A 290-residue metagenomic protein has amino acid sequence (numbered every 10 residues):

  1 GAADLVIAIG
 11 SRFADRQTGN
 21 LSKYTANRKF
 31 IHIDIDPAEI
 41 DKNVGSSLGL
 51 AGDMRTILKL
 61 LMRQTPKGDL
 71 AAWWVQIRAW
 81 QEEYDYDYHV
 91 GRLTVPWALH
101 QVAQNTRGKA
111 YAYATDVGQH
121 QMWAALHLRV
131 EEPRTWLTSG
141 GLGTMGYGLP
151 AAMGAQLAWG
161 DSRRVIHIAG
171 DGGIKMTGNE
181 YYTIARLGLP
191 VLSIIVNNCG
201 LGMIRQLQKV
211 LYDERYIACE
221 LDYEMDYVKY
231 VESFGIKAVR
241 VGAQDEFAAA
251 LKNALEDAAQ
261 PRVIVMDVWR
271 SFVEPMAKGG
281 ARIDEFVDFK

Functional and structural regions predicted by a protein language model:
G1-Q76, A254, V265: Glycine-rich, acidic loop regions that bind phosphate or pyrophosphate groups
A2, Y24, I40-A51, R55-K59 (+1 more regions): Thiamine diphosphate
D4, G10-F13, L58-P66, Q81-D85 (+6 more regions): Structural signal for hydrophobic packing residues in well-ordered secondary-structure cores of soluble enzyme domains
A8, H32, T115, H167 (+1 more regions): Structural beta-sheet core signal
R12, G118, W269: Active-site beta-loop-alpha junctions enriched in small/polar residues
R12, G91-P96, G173-M176, Q244: Active-site glycine- and acidic-residue-rich loops that bind and position anionic ligands or nucleotide-like cofactors
I77-A158: Active-site diphosphate/adenylate-binding microenvironment
